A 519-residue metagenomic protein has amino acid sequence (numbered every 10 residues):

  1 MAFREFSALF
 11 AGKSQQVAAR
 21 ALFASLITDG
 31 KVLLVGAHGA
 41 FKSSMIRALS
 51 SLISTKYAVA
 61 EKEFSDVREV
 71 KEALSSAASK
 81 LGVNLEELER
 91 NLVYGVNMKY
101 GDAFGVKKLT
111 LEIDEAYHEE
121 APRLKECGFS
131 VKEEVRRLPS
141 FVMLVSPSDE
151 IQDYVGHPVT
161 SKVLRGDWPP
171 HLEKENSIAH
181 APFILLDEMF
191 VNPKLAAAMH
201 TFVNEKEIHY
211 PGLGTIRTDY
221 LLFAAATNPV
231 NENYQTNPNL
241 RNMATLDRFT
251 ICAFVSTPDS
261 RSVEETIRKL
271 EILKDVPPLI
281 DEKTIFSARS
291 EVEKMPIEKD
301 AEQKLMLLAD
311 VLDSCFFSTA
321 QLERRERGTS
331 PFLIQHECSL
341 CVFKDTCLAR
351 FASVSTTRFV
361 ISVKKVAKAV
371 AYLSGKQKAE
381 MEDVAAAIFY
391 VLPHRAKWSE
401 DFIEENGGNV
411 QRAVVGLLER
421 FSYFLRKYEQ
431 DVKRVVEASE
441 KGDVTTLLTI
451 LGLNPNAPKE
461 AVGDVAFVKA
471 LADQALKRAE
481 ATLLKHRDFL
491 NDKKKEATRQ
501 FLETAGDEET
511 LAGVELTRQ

Functional and structural regions predicted by a protein language model:
A2-A40: Pre-Walker A (pre-P-loop) alpha-helix and adjacent loop at the N terminus of AAA/AAA+ ATPase modules, a conserved
F10-G12, C252-C341, K376-Q377: Conserved C-terminal "switch" segment of AAA+ ATPases
S14-A18, M45, S146-I151, V191-A196 (+9 more regions): Helical mechanochemical/support elements of P-loop NTPase systems and associated helical scaffolds
A21-S25, L124, G128, P158-I184: Conserved alpha-helical scaffold flanking the Walker A/P-loop in AAA+ ATPase domains
L22, L34, Y154, D187 (+5 more regions): Conserved RecA-like P-loop NTPase ATPase core
A24-S146: Walker A/P-loop
H38-S44, P331-Q519: C-terminal engagement/docking regions of AAA+ P-loop ATPases
I53, Y57, K162-L164, F183-A196 (+2 more regions): Canonical AAA+ ATPase core
